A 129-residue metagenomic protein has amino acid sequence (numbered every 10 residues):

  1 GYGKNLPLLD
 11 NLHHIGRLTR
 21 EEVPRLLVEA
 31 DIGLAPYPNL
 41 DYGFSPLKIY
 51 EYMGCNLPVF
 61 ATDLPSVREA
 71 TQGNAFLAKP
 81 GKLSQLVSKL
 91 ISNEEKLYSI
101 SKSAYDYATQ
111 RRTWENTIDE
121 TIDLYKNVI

Functional and structural regions predicted by a protein language model:
G1-P24: Nucleotide-activated donor-binding/catalytic signature segment of Leloir-type glycosyltransferases, i.e., the conserved
G3, N39-L40, Y50, P58 (+2 more regions): Flexible glycine-rich beta->alpha loop in the catalytic core of nucleotide-sugar glycosyltransferases
P7, G43, L64-L77: Short acidic/histidine- and often glycine-rich active-site loop of Leloir-type glycosyltransferases that engages
T19-A30, G54: Short acidic alpha-helix that forms the nucleotide-activated donor recognition element in Leloir-type transferases
P24, L47-G54, P65-E69: Short alpha-helical segment that forms part of, or immediately flanks, the ligand-binding pocket in carbohydrate-active
R25, E95-K126: A charged, aromatic-enriched C-terminal amphipathic alpha-helix characteristic of glycosyltransferases across folds
L27-G43, L57: Acidic donor-binding loop of glycosyltransferase active sites
G73-K82, K89-E95: Conserved acidic donor-binding segment of nucleotide-sugar-dependent glycosyltransferases
